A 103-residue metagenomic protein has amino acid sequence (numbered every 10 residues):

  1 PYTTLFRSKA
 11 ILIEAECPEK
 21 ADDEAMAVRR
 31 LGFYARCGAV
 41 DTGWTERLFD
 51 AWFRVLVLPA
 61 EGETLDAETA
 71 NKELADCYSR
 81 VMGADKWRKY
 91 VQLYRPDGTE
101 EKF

Functional and structural regions predicted by a protein language model:
Y2-L5: Short, small-residue-biased leader/transition segments that mark boundaries at the very start of proteins
K9-F103: Terminal substrate-recognition subdomain of acyl/acetyltransferases
